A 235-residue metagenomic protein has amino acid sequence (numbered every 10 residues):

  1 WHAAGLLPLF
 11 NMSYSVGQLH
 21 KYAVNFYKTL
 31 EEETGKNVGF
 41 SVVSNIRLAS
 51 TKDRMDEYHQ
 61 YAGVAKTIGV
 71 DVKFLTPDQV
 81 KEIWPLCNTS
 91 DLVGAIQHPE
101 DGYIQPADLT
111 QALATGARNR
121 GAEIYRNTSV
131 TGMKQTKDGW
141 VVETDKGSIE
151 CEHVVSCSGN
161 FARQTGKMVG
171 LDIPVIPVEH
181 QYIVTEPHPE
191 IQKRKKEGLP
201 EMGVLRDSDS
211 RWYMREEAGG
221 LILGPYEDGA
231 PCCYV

Functional and structural regions predicted by a protein language model:
W1-F10, V93-G94, Y234-V235: A short small-residue
A4-I83, D209-M214, A218-I222: Dinucleotide-binding Rossmann-like beta1-alpha1 core, especially the glycine-rich loop that anchors the ADP
L7, K21, N25, T29 (+3 more regions): Active-site substrate-recognition segment that forms the wall of the catalytic cavity or substrate channel
N37-R47, I68, P77, K81-R120 (+1 more regions): Helix-loop-beta segment of a Rossmann-like dinucleotide-binding subdomain
D71, E123, D172: Residue-level detector of anion-binding/catalytic polar loops
K73-T76, I124-R126, S156: General beta-strand structural signal in soluble alpha/beta enzymes
D78, A107, T128, E152-H153 (+1 more regions): Structural detector for helix-capping/boundary residues
R118-V130: A conserved beta-strand/loop element that lines the FAD pocket in flavoprotein oxidoreductases
